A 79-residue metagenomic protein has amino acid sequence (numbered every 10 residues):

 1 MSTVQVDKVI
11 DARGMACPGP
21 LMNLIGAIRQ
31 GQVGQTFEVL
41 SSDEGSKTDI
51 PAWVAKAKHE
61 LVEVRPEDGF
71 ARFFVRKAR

Functional and structural regions predicted by a protein language model:
S2-D11: Right-handed parallel beta-helix/beta-solenoid
A12-R65: Amphipathic, hydrophobic secondary-structure cores in small proteins
R72-R79: Core SAM-dependent methyltransferase catalytic element
